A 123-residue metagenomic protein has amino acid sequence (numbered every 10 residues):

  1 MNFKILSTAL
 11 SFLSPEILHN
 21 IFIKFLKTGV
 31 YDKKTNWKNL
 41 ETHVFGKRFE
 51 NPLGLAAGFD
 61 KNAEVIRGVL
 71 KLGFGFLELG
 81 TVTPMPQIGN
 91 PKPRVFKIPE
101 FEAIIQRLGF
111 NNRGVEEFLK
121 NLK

Functional and structural regions predicted by a protein language model:
N2-T42, A103-N111, V115: An N-cap/entry alpha-helix motif that binds or orients negatively charged groups
E41, F45, G54, G58 (+1 more regions): Active-site entrance/lid segments in N-terminal catalytic domains of soluble metabolic enzymes
F49-E50: Short, isolated positions in well-ordered beta-strands
